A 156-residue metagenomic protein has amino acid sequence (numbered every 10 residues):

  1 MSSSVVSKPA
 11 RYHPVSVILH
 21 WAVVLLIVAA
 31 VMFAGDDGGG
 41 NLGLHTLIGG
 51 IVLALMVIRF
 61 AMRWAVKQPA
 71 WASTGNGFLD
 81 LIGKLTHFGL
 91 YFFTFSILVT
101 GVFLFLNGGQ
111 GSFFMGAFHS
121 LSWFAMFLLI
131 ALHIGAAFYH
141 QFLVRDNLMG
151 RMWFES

Functional and structural regions predicted by a protein language model:
M1-S156: Membrane-embedded alpha-helical bundles that constitute the cytochrome b-like, heme-associated redox core of multi-pass
